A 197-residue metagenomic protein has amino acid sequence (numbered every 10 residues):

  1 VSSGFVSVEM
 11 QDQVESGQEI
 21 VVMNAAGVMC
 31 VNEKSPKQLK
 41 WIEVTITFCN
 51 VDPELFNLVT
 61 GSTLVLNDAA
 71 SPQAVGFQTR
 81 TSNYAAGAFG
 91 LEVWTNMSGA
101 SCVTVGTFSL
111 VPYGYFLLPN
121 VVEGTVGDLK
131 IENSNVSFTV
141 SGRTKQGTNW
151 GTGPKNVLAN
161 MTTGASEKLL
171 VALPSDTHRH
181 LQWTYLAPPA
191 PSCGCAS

Functional and structural regions predicted by a protein language model:
V1-G61, V65, L118-S134: Solvent-exposed edge beta-strands and adjacent loop segments that serve as assembly or binding interfaces
V6-M10, V105, A196: General secretory precursor processing signal
M29, V103, S192-A196: Sequence contexts marking disulfide-bonded cysteines in secreted/extracellular proteins
L39-E43, Y84-G90, V111, N133-T139: A general secondary-structure signal for short beta-strands and their flanking turns/coil in non-transmembrane regions
V44-I46, N50-V93: Internal, conserved structured core segments that host functional sites
F48-D52, T95-G99, N120-V122, T144-T148: Beta-strand elements of well-folded, non-transmembrane domains
Q73-L129: Short helix-loop boundary/capping segments
Y115-S197: Mixed-charge, glycine-accented linear interaction segment located at domain edges/termini
